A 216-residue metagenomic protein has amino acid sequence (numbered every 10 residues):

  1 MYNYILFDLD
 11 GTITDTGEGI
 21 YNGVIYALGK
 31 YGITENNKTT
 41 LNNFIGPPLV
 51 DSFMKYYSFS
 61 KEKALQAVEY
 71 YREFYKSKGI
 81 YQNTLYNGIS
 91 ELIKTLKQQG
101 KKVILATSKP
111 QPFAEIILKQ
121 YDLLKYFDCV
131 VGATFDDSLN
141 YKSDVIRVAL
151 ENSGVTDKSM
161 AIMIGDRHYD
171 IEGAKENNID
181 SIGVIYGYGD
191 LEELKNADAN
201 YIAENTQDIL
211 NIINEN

Functional and structural regions predicted by a protein language model:
M1-N43: Active-site neighborhood of HAD-like aspartate-dependent phosphohydrolases
V24, L92-L118: Substrate-recognition element of Asp-dependent hydrolases with the DxDx(T/V) motif
A27-L28, P48-K61, I117, A149-N152: Helix-loop "lid/cap" segments that line or gate small-molecule binding pockets
T34, L124-D128, T156, N200-A203: Conserved H-loop
M54-E91: Metal-dependent phosphoesterase signature
L124-L139: A short, structured active-site edge motif that brings together acidic residues
K142-I171: Conserved Lys-Pro-Asp/Glu-containing loop-to-beta segment of HAD-superfamily phosphomonoesterases, centered on
M163-I202: Acidic, Mg2+-coordinating phosphoryl-transfer loop and its flanking beta/alpha structural elements, shared across
